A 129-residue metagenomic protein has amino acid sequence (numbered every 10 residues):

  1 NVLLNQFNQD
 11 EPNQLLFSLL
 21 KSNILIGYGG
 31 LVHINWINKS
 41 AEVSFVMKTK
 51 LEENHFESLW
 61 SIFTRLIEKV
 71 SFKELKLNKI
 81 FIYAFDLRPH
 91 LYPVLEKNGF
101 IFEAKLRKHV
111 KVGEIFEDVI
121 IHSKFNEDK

Functional and structural regions predicted by a protein language model:
N1-N13: Active-site rim helix/loop that mediates acceptor-substrate recognition in acyltransferases
L15-F17: Hydrophobic beta-strand residues of extracellular immunoglobulin-like
L20-K129: Acyl-donor (CoA/ACP) binding surface of acyl/acetyltransferases
